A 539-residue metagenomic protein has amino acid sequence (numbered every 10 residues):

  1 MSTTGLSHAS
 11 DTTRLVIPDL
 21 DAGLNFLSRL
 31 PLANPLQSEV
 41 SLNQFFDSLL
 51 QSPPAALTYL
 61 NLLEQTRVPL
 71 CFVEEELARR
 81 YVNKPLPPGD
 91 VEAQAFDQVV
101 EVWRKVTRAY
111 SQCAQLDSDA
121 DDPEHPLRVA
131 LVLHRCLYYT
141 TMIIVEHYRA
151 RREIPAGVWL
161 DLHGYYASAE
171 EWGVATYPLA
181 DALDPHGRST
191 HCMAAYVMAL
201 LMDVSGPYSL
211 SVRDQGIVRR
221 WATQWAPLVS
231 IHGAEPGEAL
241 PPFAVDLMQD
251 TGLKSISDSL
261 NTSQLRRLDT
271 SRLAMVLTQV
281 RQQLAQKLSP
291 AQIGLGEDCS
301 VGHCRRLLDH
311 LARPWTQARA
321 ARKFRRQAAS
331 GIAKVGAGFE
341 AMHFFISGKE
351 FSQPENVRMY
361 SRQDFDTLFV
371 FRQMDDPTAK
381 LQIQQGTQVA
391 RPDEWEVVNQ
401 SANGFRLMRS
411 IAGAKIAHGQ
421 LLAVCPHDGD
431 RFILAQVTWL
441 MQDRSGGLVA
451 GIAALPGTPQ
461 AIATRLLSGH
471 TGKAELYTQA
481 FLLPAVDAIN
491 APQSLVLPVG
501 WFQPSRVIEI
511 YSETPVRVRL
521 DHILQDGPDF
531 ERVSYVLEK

Functional and structural regions predicted by a protein language model:
S2-L201: Long, leucine/valine-rich, helix-dominated scaffolding and oligomerization segments
D19, S38-S41, E74, P87 (+17 more regions): Serine/threonine-rich low-complexity intrinsically disordered regions
A175-S361: Extended, domain-scale alpha-helical bundle/helix-rich regions
Q317, A321-D430, W439-R444, V449-P459 (+1 more regions): Short strand-loop-strand
